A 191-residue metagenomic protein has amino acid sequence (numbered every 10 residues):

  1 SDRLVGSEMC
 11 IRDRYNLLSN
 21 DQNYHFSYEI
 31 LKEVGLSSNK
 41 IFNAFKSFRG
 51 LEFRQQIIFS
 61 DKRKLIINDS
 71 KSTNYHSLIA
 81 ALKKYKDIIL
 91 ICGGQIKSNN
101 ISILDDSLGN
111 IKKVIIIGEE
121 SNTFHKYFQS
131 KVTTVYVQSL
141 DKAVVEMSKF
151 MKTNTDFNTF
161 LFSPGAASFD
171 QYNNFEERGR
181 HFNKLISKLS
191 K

Functional and structural regions predicted by a protein language model:
S1-I11: Single conserved hydrophobic/aromatic residue that forms the stacking wall/gate of nucleotide- or nucleobase-binding
N16-I111: Nucleotide phosphate-binding/pyrophosphate-handling subdomain across enzymes that bind or process nucleotide phosphates
T73, G94-K97, E120, L161 (+1 more regions): Short glycine-rich anion-binding loops that position phosphate/pyrophosphate groups of nucleotides and phosphorylated
Y75-H76, N99-N100, T123-K126, S168-Y172: Short active-site-adjacent structural elements
L90, V114, F162, R178: Hydrophobic, well-ordered secondary-structure elements that form the walls of internal hydrophobic environments
I101-T159: C-terminal helical cap/extension that packs against the catalytic core of soluble nucleotide-cofactor enzymes
P164-K191: Glycine/aspartate-rich loop-and-adjacent alpha/beta segment that forms the canonical ThDP
